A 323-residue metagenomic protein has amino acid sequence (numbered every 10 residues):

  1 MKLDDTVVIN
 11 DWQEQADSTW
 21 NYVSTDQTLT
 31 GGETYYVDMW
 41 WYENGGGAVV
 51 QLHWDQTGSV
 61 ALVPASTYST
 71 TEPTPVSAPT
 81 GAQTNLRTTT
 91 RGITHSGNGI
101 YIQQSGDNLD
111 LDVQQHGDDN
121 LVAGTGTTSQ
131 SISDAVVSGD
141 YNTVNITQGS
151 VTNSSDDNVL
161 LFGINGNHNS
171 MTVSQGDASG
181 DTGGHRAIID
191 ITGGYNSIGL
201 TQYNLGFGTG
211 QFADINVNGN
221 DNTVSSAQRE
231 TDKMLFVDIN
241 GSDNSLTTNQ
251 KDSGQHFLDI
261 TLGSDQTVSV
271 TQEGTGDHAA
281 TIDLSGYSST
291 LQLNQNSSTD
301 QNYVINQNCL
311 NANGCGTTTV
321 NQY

Functional and structural regions predicted by a protein language model:
M1-P79: Acidic/polar, compositionally biased interaction segments
T74-Y323: Low-complexity repeat regions of mature extracellularly deployed or surface/particle-associated proteins
